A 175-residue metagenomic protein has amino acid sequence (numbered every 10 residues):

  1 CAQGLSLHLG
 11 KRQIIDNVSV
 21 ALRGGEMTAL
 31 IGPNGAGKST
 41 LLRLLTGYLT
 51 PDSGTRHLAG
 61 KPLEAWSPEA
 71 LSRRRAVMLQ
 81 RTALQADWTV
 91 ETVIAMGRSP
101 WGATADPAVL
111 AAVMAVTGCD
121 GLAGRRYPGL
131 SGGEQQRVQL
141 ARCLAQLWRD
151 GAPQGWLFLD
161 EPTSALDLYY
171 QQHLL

Functional and structural regions predicted by a protein language model:
L22, G54-P62: Conserved ABC transporter NBD signature motif
I31-P33: The feature captures the beta-strand-to-loop junction immediately N-terminal to the Walker
T46: Helix-to-loop junction immediately C-terminal to a conserved catalytic motif
P62-A76: ABC ATPase NBD coupling module
P107-L122: Conserved ABC ATPase "signature" region
R126-L130, E134-Q135: Conserved ABC ATPase signature
A152-E161: Catalytic Walker B motif of ABC-type/P-loop ATPase nucleotide-binding domains
